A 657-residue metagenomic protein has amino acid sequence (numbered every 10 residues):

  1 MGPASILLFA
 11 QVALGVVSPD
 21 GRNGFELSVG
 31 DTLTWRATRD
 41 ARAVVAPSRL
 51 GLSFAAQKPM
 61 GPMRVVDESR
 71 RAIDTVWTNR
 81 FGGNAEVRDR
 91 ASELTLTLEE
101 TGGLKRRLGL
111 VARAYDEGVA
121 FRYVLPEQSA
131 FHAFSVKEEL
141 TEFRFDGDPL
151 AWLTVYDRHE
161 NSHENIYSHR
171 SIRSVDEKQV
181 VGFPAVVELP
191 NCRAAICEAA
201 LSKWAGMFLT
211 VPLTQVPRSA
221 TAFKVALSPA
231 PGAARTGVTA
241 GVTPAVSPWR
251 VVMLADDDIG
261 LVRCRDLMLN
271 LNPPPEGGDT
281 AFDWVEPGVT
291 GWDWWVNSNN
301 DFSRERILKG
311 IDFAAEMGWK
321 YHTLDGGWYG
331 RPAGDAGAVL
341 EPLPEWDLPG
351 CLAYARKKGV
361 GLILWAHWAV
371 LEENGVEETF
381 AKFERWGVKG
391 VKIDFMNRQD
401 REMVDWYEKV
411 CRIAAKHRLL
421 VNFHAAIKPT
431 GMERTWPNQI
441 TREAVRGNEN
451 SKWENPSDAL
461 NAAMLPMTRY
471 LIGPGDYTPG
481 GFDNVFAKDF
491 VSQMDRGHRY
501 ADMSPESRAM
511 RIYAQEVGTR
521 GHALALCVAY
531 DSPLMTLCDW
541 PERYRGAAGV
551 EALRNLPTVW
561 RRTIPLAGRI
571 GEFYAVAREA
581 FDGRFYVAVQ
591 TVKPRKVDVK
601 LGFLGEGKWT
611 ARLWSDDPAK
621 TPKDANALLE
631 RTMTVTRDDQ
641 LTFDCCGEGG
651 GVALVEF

Functional and structural regions predicted by a protein language model:
L14-P274: N-terminal accessory beta-strand-rich subdomains and adjacent acidic, glycine-rich linkers that precede catalytic cores
E68-R71, A85, L153-S162, I166-Y167 (+2 more regions): Solvent-exposed beta-strand/loop surfaces of large extracellular or lumenal domains
V242-F313, M317, Y321: An acidic-aromatic substrate-binding cleft motif
G326-Q515: Aromatic- and carboxylate-enriched substrate-binding clefts and catalytic-loop regions of carbohydrate-active enzymes
H498-R569, F573-F581: Glycine-rich, aromatic-lined ligand/substrate-binding cores of catalytic and carbohydrate-binding domains
I570-W609, G651-V652: Carbohydrate-binding surface patches
T632-F657: C-terminal beta-strand-rich structural cap/linker in extracellular carbohydrate-active enzymes
